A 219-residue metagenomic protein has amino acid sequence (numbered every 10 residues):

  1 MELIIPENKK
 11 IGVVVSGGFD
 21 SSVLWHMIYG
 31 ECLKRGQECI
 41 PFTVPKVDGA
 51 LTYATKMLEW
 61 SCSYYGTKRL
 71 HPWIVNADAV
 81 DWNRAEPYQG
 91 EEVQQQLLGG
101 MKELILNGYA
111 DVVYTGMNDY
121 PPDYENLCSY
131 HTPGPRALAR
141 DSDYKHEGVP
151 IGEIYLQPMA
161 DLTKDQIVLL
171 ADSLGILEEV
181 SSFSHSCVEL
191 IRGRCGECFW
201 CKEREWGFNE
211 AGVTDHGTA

Functional and structural regions predicted by a protein language model:
M1-A219: Nucleotide-activated chemistry modules centered on ATP-dependent adenylation/adenylyltransferase
